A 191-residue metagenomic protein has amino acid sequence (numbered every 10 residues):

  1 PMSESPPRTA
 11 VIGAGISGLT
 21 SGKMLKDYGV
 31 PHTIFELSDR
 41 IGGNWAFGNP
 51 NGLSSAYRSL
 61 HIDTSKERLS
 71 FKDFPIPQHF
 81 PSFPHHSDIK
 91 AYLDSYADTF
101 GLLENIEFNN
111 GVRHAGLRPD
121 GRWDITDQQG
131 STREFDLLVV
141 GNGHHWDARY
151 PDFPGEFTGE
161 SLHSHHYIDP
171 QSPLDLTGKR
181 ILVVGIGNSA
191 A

Functional and structural regions predicted by a protein language model:
P7-I34, A190-A191: N-terminal Rossmann-like FAD-binding beta1-loop-alpha1 element of flavoenzymes
R8, D136, K179: Conserved acidic residues
K23-M24, A46-F47, Y150-P154: Short amphipathic alpha-helical segments
I34, R68, I106, S161-L162: Conserved beta-strand scaffold positions in the cores of enzyme catalytic domains, especially in NTP/NDP-utilizing
L37-R40, N44-S95: Glycine-rich active-site loop/strand segments that organize a redox cofactor
H79, H85-I89, V140-A191: Glycine-rich dinucleotide-binding loop and its adjacent helix/turn
H79-W146: Feature captures the FAD/FMN-dependent oxidoreductase FAD-binding
